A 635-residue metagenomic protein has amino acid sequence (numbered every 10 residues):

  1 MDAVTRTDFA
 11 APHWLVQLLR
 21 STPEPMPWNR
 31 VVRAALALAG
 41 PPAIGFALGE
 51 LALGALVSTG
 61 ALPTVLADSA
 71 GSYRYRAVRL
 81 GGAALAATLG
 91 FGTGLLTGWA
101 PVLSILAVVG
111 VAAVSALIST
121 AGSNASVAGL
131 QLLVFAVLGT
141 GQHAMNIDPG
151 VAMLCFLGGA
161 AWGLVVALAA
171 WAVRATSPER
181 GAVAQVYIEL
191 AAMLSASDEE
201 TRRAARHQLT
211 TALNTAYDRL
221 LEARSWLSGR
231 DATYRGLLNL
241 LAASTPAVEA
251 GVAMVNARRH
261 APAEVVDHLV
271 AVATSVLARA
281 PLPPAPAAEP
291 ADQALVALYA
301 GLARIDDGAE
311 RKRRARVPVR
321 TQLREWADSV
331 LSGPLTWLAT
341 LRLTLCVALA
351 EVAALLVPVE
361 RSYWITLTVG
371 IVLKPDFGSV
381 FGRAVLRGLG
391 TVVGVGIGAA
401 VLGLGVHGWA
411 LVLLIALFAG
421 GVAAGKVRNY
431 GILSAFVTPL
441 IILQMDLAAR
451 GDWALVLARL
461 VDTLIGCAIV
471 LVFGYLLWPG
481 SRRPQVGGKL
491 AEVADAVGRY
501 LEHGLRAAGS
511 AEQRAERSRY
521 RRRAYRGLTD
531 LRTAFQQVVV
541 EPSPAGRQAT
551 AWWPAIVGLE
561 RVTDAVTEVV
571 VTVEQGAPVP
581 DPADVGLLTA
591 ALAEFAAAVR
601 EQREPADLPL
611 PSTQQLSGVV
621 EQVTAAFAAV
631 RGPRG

Functional and structural regions predicted by a protein language model:
M1-A39, G163, A167-E360, L477-G635: Cytosolic regulatory and coupling regions of membrane transport/channel systems
M1-L132, A136-A161, P286-G420, A424-A435 (+6 more regions): Alpha-helical transmembrane segments and their membrane-interface boundaries that form or gate the permeation pathway
I441: Flexible loop/N-cap segments at domain edges
L471-V472: Cytochrome P450 heme-binding "Cys pocket" and the immediately downstream C-terminal segment
